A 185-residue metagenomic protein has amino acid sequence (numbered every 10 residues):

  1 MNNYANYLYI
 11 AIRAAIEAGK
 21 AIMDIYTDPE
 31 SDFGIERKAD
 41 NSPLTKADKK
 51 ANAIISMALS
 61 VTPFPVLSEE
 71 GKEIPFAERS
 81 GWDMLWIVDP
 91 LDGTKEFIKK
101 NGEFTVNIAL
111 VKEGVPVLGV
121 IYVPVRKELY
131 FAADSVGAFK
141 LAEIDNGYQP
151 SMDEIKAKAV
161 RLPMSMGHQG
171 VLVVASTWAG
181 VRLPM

Functional and structural regions predicted by a protein language model:
M1-L91: N-terminal subdomain of lithium-sensitive/metallo-dependent phosphomonoesterases centered on the IMPase/IPPase/PAP
I22, D48, L59, T94 (+3 more regions): Residue-level signal for inorganic ion chemistry
I25, E96, L141: Residues that scaffold the ATP/ADP-binding catalytic core of kinase and kinase-like folds
F33, S42, K95-E96, G102 (+1 more regions): Flexible, active-site-adjacent loop/turn segments at secondary-structure boundaries
L67, I87, T105, F131 (+1 more regions): Conserved beta-strand segments that form the floor/walls of ligand-binding pockets within enzyme and binding domains
E78-S80, I98-G102, A132: Short glycine/proline-enriched turns and hinge-like loops at secondary-structure junctions
M84-I121: Glycine-rich active-site/cofactor-binding loop and its immediate structural neighborhood
I108-M185: Acidic beta-strand-loop-alpha-helix segment within the catalytic core of divalent metal-dependent phosphate-processing
